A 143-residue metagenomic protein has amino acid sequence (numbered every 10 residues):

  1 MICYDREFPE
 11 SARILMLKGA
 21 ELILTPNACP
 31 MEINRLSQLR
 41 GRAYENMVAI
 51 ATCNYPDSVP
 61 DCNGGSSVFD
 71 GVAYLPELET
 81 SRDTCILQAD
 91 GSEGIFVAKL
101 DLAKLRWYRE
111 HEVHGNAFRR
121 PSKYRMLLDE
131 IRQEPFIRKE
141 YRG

Functional and structural regions predicted by a protein language model:
R6-F96: CN hydrolase (nitrilase-like) catalytic-core segments centered on the catalytic cysteine and neighboring Lys/Glu
P56-G143: C-terminal beta-strand edge segments of enzyme domains
